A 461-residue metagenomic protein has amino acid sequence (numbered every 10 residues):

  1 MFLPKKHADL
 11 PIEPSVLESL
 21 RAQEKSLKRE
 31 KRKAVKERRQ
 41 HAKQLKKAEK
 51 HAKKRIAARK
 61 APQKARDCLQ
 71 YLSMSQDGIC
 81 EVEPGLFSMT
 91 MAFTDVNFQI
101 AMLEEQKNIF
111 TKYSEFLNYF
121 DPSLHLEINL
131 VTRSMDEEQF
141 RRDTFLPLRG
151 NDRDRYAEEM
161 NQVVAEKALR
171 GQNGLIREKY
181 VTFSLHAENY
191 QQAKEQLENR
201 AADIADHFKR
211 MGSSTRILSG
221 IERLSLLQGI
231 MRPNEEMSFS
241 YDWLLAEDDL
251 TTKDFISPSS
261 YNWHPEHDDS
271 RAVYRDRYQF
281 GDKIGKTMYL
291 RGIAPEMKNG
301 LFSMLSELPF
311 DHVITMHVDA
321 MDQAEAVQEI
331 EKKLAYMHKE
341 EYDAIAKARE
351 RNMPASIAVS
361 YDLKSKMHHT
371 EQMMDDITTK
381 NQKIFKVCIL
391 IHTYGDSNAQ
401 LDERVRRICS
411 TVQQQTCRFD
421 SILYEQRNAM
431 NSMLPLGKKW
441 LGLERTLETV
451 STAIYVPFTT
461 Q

Functional and structural regions predicted by a protein language model:
M1-T460: Extended, folded cores of ATP/NTP-driven motor/assembly subunits in large transport and secretion machines
